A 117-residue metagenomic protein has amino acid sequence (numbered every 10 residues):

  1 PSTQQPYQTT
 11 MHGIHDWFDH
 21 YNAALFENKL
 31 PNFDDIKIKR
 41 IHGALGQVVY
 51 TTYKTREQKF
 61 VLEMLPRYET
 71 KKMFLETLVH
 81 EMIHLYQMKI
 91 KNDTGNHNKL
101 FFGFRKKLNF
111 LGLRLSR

Functional and structural regions predicted by a protein language model:
P1-E76, L85-R117: Active-site-proximal or metal-binding-adjacent scaffold patches in catalytic folds
E81: Walker B catalytic acidic pair
